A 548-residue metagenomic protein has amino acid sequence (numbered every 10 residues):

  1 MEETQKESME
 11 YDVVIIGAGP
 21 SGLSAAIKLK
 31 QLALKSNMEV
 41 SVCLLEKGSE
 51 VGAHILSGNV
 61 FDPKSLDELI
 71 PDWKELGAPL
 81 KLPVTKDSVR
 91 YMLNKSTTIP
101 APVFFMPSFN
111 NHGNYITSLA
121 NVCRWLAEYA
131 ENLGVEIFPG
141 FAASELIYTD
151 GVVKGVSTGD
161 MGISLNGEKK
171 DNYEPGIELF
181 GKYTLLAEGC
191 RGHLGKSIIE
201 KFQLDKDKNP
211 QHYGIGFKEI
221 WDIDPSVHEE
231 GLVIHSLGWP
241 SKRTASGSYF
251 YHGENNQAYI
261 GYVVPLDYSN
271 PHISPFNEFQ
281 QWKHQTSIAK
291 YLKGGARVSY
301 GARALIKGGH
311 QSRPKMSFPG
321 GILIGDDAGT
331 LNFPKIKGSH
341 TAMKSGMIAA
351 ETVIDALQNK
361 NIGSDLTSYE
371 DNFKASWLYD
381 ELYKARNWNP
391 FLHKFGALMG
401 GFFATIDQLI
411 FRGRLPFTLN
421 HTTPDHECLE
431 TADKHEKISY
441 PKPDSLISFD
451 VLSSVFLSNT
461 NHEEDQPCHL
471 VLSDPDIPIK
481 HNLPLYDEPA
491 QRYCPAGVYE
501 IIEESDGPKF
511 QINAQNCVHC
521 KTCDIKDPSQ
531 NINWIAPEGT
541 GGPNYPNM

Functional and structural regions predicted by a protein language model:
K6-S21, C43: Beta1/beta-strand and adjacent pyrophosphate-binding region of the FAD-binding site in flavoprotein oxidoreductases
K30-I55: Glycine-rich FAD pyrophosphate-binding loop
K47-S96: N-terminal FAD cofactor-binding segment of flavoenzymes
A120, Y129-I288, I348, T352: Predominantly flavin-linked oxidoreductase catalytic cores and closely associated redox partners
R303-F333, S454-D465, P478-Y493, E500: FAD-binding beta-loop-beta segment adjacent to the flavin cofactor pocket
G329-K335, M347, E351-G396, Q511-N513 (+1 more regions): Active-site-proximal substrate-binding core of FAD-dependent oxidoreductases
L392-L446: C-terminal auxiliary extensions adjacent to catalytic cores
P484-Q515, T522-N544: Iron-sulfur cluster-binding cysteine motifs and their immediate structural context in ferredoxin-like electron-transfer
